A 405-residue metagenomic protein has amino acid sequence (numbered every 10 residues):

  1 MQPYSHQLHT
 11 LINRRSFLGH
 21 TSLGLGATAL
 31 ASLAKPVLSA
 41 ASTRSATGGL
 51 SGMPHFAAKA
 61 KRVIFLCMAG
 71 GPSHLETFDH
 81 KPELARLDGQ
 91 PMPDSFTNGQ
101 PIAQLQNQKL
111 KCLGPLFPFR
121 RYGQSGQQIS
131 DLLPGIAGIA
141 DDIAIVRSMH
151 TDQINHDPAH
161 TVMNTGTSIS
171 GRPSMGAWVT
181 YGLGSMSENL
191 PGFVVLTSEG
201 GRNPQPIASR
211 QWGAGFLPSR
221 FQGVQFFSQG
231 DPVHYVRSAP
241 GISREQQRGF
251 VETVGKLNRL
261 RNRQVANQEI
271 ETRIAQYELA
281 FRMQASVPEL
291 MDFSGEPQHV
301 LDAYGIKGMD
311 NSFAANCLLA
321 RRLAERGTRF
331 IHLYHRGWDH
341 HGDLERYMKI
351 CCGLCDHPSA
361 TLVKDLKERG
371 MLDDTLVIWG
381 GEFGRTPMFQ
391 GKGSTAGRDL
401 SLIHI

Functional and structural regions predicted by a protein language model:
M1-I403: Ligand-binding pockets and gating/stacking loops
